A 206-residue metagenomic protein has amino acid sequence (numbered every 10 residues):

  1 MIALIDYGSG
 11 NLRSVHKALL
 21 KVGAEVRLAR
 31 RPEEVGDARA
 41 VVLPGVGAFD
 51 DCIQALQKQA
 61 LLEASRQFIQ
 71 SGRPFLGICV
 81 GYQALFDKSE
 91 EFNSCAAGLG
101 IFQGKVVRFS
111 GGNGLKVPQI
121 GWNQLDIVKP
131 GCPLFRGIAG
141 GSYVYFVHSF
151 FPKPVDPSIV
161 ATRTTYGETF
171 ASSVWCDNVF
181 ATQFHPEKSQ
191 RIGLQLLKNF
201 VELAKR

Functional and structural regions predicted by a protein language model:
I2-A24, E187-K188: N-terminal beta1-alpha1 ligand-phosphate binding loop
E25, A40, P74-L76, Y143: Structural signature of beta-strand start/N-cap positions in the alpha/beta core of ABC transporter nucleotide-binding
V26-D37: Short acidic low-complexity segments
V35-G45: Short acidic/histidine-rich motifs immediately flanking catalytic phosphotransfer sites in two-component signaling
G47-I120: Cysteine-nucleophile active-site neighborhood
D87-Y166: Pocket-forming structural segment of enzyme catalytic cores
E168-W175: Short, surface-exposed beta-strand/loop micro-motifs that present aromatic residues
N178, T182-R206: Acyltransferase
